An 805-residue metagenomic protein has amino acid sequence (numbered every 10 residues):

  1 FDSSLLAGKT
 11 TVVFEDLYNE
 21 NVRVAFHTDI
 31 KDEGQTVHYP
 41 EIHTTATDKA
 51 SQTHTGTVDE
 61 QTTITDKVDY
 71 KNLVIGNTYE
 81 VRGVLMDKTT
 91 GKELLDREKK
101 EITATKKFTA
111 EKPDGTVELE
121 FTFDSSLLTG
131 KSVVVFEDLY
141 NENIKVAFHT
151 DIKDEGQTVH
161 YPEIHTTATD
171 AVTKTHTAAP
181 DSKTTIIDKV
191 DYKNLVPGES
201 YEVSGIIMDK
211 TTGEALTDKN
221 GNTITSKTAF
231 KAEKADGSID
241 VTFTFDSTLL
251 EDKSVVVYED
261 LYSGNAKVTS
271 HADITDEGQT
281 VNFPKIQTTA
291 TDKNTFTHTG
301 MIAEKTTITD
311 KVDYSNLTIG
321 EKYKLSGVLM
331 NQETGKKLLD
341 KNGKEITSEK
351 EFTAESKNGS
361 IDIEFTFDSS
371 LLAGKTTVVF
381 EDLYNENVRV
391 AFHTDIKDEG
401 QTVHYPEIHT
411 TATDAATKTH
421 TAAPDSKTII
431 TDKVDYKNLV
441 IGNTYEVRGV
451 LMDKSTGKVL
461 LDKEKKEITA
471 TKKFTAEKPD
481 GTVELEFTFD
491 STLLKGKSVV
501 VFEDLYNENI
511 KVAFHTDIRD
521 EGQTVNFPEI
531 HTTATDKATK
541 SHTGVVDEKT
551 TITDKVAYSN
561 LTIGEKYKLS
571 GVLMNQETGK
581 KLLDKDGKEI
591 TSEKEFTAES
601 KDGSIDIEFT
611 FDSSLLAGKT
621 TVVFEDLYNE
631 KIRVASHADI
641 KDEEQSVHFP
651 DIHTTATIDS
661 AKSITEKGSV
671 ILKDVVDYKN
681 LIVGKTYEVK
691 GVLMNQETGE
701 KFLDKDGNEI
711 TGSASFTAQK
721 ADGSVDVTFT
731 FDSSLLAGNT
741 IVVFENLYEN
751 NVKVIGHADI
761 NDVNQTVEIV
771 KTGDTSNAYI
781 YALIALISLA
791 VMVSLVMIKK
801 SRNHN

Functional and structural regions predicted by a protein language model:
F1-T657, K662-K673, K679-K753: Thr-biased low-complexity repeat/linker tracts and other Thr-enriched repetitive architectures
N764-D774: C-terminal low-complexity, Ser/Thr- and acidic/Pro-rich disordered "stalk" regions positioned immediately N-terminal
Q765, I787-S788: Generic alpha-helical propensity signal that fires on short helical segments and nearby coil/disordered stretches
T772-A785: Juxtamembrane/start-of-transmembrane alpha-helix segments at the extracytoplasmic/lumenal side of membrane anchors
A790-N805: C-terminal membrane-anchoring or membrane-association module
